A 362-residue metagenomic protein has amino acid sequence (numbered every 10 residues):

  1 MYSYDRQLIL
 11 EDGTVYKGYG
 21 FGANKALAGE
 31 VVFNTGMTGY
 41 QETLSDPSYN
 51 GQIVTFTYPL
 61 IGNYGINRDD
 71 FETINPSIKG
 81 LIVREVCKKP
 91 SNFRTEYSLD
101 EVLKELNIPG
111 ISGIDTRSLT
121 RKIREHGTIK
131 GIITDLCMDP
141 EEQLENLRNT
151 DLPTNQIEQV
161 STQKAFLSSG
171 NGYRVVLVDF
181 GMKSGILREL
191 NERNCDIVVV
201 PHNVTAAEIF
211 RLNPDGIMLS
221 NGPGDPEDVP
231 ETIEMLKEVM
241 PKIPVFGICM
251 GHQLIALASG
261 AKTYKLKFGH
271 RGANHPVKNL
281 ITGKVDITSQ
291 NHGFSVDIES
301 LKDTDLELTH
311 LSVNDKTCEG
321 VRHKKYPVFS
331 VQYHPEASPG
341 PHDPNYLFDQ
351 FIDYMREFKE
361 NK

Functional and structural regions predicted by a protein language model:
M1-R174, V178-A207, R211-L212, P226 (+2 more regions): RNA-binding accessory domains that recognize and position tRNA/RNA substrates
P109, R174, P244-F246, K262 (+1 more regions): Proline-centered loop/turn at the N-terminus of a beta-strand
D115, C249, H292, H334: Active-site glycine-centered loops adjacent to acidic/histidine catalytic or metal-binding residues that shape
S169-V175, T282-V285, H323-V328: Beta-strand-turn-beta hairpins that frame and shape the catalytic cleft of phosphate-ester-processing enzymes
R174-D179, T288-S289, F329-Y333: Active-site-proximal beta-strand elements of phosphoester/diester hydrolases
G216, S220-I287, S295-I298, G340-Q350 (+1 more regions): Cysteine-nucleophile active-site neighborhood
K284-Y326, K362: Catalytic beta-strand/loop cores that center a nucleophilic Ser/Cys/Thr and support acyl-enzyme chemistry
G320-K362: A glycine-centered loop/beta-turn motif at secondary-structure junctions
